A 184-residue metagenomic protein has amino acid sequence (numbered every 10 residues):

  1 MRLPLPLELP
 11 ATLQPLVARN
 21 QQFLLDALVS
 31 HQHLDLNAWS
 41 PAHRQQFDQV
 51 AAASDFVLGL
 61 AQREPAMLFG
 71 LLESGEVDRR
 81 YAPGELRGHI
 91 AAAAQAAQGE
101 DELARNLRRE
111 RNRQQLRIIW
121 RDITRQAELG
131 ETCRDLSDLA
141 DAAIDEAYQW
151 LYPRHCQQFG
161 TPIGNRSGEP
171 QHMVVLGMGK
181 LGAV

Functional and structural regions predicted by a protein language model:
M1-V184: Non-catalytic regulatory/linker segments of enzymes
